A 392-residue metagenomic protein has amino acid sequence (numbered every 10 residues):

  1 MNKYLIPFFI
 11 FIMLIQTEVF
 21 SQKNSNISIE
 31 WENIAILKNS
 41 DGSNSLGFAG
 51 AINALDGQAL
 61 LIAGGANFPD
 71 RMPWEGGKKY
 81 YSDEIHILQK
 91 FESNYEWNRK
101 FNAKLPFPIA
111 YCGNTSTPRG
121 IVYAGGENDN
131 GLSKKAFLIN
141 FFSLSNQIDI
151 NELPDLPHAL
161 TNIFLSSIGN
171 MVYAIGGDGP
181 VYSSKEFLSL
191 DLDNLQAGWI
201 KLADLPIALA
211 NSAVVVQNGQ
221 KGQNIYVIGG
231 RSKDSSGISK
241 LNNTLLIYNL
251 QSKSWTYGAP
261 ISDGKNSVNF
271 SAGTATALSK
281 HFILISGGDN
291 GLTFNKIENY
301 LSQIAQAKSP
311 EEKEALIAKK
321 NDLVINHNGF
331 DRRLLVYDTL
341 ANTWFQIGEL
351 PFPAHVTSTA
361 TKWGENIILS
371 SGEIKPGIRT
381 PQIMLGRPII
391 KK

Functional and structural regions predicted by a protein language model:
M1-S25: Bacterial Sec-dependent N-terminal signal peptides
Q22-K392: Kelch-like beta-propeller repeat domains
